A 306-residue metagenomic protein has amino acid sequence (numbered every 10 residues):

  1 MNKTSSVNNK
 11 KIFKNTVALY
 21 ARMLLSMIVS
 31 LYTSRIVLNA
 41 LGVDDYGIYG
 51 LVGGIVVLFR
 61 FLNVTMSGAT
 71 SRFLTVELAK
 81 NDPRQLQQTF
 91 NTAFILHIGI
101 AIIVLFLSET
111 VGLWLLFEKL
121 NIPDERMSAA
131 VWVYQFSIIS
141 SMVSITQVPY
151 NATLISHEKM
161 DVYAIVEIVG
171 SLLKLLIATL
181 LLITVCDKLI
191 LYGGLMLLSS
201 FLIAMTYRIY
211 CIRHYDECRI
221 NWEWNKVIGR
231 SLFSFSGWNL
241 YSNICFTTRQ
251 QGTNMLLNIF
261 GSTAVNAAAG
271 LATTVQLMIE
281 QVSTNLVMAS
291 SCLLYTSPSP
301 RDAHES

Functional and structural regions predicted by a protein language model:
M1-I12, L189-G193, Y207-Q251, M255 (+2 more regions): Interhelical loop/hinge segments that connect adjacent transmembrane helices in multipass membrane
N9, I139-E167, I190, C211: Membrane-interface junctions at transmembrane-helix termini in multi-pass inner-membrane proteins
K11-V76, L105-E109, L175, S234-T263 (+1 more regions): Signature of the first transmembrane helix
R22, G50, Q135, A164-R213 (+2 more regions): Hydrophobic alpha-helical transmembrane segments
V64-K80, S156, Y215-D216, Q276-S297: Helix-loop junctions and terminal segments of transmembrane helices in multi-pass membrane transport/translocation
L105-E125: Short membrane-interface helical motifs at transmembrane helix boundaries in multi-pass membrane transporters
T110, P123-Q147, L202, S234-S236: Alpha-helical transmembrane segments of multi-pass membrane proteins
Y295-S306: Single conserved hydrophobic/aromatic residue that forms the stacking wall/gate of nucleotide- or nucleobase-binding
